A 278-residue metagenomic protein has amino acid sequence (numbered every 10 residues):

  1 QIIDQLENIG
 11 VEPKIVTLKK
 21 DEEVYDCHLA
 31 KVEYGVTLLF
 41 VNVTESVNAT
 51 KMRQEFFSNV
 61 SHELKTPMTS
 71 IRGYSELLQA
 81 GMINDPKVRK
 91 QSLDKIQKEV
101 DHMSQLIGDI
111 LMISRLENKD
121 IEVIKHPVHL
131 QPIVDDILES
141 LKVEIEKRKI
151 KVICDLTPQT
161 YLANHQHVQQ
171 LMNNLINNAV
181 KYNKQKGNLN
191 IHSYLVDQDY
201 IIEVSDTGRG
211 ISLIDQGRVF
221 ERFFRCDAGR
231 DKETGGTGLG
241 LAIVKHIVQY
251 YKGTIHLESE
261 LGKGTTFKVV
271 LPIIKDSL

Functional and structural regions predicted by a protein language model:
Q1-E45: PAS-family sensory/regulatory modules and their coupling/dimerization elements
Q79-K87: Short acidic helix/loop segment immediately C-terminal to the autophosphorylated histidine in two-component histidine
K98-M103, I107: Short alpha-helical segment of the dimerization/phosphotransfer core of two-component systems
N118-V123, L156, T160-Q166: Conserved micro-motifs of the catalytic ATP-binding
K186-Q198: Short beta-strand/loop element within the Bergerat-fold HATPase_c
I211-F223: Short conserved segment of the HATPase_c
K252-G253: Conserved glycine-rich
